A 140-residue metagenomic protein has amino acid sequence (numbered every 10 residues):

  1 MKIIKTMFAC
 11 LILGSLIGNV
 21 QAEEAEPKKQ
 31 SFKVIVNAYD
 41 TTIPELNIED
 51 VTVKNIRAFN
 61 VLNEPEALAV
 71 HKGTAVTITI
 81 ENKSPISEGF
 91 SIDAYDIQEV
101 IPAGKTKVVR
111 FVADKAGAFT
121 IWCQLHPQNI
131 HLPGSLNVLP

Functional and structural regions predicted by a protein language model:
M1-M7: Bacterial N-terminal signal peptides that target proteins for export
M7-S15: Bacterial N-terminal signal peptides
I17-A22: Sec/Tat signal peptide C-region and signal peptidase I cleavage site
E23-E49, I101-P140: Extracellular/periplasmic metallocenter environments
P27-S31, E64-I86, T106-K115: Beta-strand cores of secreted/periplasmic/IMS beta-sandwich domains, seen most often in copper-related folds
Q30-A75: N-terminal edge beta-strand
E88-A94: Change to "...patches in solvent-exposed regions of secreted, membrane-anchored, or virion-exposed structural
D96-V100: Surface-exposed loop/edge segments in extracytoplasmic proteins
